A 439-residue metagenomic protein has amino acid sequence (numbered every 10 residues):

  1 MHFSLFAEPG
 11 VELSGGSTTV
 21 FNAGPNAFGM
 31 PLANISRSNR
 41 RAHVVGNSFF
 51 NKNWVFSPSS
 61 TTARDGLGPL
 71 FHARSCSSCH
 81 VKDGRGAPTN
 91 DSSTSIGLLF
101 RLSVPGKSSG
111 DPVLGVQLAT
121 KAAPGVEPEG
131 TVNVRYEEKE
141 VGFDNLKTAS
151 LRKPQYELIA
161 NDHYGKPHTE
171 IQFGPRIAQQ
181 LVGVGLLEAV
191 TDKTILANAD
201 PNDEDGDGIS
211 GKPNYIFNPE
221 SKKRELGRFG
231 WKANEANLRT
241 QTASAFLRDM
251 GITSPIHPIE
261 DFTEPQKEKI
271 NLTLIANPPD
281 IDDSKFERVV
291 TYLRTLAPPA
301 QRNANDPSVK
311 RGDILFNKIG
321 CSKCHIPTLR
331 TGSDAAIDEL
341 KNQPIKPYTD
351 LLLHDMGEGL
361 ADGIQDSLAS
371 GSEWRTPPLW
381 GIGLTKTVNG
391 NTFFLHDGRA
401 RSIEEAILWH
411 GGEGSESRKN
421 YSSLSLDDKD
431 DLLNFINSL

Functional and structural regions predicted by a protein language model:
L5-L439: Periplasmic c-type cytochrome electron-transfer domains
